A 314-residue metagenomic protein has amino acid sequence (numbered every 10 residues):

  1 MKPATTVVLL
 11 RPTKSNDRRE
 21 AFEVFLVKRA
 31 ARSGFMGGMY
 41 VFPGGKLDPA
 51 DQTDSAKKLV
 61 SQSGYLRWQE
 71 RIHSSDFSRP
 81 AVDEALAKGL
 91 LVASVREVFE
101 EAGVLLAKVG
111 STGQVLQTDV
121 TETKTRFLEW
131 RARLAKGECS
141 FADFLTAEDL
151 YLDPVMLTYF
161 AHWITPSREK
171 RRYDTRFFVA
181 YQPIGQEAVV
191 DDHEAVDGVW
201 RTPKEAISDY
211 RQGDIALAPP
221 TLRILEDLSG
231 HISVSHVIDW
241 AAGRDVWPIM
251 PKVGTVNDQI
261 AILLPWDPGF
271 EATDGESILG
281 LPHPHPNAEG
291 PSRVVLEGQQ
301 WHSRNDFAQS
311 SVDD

Functional and structural regions predicted by a protein language model:
M1-D314: N-terminal leader/linker segments that precede catalytic domains of diphosphate-processing enzymes
